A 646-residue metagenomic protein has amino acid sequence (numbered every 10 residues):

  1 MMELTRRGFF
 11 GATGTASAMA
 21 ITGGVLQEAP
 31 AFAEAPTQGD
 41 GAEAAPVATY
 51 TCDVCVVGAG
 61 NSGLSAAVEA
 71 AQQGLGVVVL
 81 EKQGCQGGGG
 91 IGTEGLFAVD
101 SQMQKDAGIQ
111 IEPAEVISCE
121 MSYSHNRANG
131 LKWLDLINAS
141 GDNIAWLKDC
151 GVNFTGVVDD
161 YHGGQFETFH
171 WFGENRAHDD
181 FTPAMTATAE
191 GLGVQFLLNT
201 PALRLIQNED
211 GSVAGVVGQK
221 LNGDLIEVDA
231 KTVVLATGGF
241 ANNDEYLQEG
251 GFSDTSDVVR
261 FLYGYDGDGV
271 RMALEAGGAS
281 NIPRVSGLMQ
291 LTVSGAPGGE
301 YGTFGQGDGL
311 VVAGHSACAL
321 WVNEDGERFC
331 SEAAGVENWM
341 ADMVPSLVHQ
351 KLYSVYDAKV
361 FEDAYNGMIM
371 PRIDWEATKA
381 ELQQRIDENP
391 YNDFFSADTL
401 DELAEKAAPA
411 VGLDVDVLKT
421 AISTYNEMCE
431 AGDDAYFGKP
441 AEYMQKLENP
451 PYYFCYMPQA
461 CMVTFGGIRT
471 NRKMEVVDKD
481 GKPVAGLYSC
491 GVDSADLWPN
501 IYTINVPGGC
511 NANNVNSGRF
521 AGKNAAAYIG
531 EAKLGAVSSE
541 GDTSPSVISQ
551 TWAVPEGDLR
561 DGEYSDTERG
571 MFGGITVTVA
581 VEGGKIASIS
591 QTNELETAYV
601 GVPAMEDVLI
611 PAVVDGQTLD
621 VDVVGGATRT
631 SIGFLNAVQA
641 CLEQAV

Functional and structural regions predicted by a protein language model:
M1-S17: N-terminal secretory signal peptides and thylakoid transit peptides that target proteins across membranes
A12, E43, G76, K82-Q195 (+5 more regions): Conserved N-terminal/central alpha/beta ligand/cofactor-binding core
A48-G60: Beta1/beta-strand and adjacent pyrophosphate-binding region of the FAD-binding site in flavoprotein oxidoreductases
Y50-C52, G223-T232: Core beta-strand elements of the Rossmann-like FAD/NAD(P) dinucleotide-binding domain in flavoenzyme oxidoreductases
R204, V417-I501, S590-E596: A glycine-rich dinucleotide-binding beta-alpha-beta segment and adjacent secondary-structure elements that constitute
D229-G298, N505-F520: Glycine-rich loop(s) and the adjacent beta-strand/alpha-helix scaffold that form part
V270-A407, L413: An anion/pyrophosphate-binding glycine-rich loop and adjacent beta-alpha core in soluble alpha-beta enzymes
V554-V646: Active-site- and interface-proximal helix/loop "cap" or "latch" segments in soluble metabolic and energy-transducing
